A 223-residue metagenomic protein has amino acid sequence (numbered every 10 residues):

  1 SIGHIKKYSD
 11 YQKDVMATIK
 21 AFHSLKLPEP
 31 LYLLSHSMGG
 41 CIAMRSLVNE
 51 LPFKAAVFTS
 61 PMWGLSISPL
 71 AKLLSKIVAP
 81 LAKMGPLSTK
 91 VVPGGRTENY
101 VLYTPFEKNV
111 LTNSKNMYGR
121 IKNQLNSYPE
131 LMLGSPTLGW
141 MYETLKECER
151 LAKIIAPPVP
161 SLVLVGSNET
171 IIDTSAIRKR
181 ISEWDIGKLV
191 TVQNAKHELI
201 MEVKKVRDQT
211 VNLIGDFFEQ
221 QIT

Functional and structural regions predicted by a protein language model:
G3-H23: Alpha/beta-hydrolase active-site loop
L25-S37: Alpha/beta-hydrolase fold nucleophile elbow
S35-G40, G166: Conserved alpha/beta-hydrolase "nucleophile elbow" surrounding the catalytic nucleophile
M38, I42-P129: Alpha/beta-hydrolase-fold enzymes
P157, V163-V165: Short beta-strand/loop motif that positions the catalytic acidic residue of the alpha/beta-hydrolase fold
V159, D173-S182: Short alpha-helix in the alpha/beta-hydrolase fold that links the catalytic acid
N168-I172: Acidic catalytic loop of the alpha/beta-hydrolase fold
K188, Q193-T223: Catalytic active-site module of serine/aspartate enzymes centered on a nucleophile-bearing elbow/loop
